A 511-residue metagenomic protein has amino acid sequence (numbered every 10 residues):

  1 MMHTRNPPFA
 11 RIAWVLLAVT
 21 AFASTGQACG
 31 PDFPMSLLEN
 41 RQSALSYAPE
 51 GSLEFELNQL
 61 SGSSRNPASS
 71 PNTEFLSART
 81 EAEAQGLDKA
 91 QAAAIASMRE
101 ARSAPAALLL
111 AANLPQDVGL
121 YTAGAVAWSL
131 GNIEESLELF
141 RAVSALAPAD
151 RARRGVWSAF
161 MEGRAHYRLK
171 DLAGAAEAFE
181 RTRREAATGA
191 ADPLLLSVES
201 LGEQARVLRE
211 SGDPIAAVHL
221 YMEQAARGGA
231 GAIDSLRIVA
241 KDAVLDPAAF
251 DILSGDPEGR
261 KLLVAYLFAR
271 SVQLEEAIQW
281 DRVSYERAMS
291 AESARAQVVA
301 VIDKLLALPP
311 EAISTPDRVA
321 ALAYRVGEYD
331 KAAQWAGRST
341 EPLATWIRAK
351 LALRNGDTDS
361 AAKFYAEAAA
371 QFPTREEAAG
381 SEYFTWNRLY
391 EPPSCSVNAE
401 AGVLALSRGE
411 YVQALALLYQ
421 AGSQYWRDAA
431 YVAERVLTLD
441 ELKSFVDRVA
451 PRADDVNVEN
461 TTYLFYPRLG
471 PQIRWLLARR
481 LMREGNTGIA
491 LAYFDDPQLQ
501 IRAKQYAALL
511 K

Functional and structural regions predicted by a protein language model:
M1-A10: N-terminal secretory signal peptides that target proteins for export/translocation
A13-A23: Bacterial N-terminal signal peptides
G26-R141, A147-K511: Alpha-helical solenoid repeat scaffolds
